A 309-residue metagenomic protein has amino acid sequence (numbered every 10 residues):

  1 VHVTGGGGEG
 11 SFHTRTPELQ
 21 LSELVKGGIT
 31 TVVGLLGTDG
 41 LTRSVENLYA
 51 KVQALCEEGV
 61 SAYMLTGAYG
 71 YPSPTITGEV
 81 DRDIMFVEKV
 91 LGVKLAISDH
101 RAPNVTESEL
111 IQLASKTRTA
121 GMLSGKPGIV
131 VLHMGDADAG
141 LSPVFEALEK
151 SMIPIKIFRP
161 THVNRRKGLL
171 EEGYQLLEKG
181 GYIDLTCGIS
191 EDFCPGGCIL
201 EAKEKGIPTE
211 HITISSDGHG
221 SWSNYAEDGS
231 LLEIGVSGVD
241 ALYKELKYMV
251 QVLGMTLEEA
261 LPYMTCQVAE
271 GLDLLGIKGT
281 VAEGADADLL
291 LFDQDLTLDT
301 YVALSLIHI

Functional and structural regions predicted by a protein language model:
V1-A50: Metal-associated gating/positioning segment near the N- to mid-region
G28, L55, H133, I183 (+3 more regions): Divalent metal-coordination and catalytic microenvironments
V32-V33, V93, I183, L290: Hydrophobic residues within beta-strands of alpha/beta enzymes
T38-A50, E58-P154, K167: Buried, small/hydrophobic-residue-enriched core segments of structured protein domains
R101, E109, S115-S223, L231-E233: Active-site core of metal-dependent hydrolases
E204-L291: His/Asp/Glu-enriched, well-ordered alpha-helical/loop segment that forms or immediately abuts the divalent-metal
I307-I309: Conserved small/polar residues in nucleotide/adenosyl-binding loops
